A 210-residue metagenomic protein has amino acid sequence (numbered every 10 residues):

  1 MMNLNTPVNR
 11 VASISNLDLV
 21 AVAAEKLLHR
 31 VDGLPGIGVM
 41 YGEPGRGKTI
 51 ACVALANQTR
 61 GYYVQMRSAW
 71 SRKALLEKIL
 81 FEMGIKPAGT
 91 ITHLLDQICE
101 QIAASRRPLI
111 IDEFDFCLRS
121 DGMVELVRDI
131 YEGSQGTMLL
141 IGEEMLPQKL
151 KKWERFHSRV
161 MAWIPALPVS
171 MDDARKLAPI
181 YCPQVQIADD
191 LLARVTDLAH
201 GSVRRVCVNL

Functional and structural regions predicted by a protein language model:
M1-P35: A short, basic N-terminal segment
V31-C52: Walker A/P-loop nucleotide-binding motif
L55, L146-M161: Short regulatory helix/loop adjacent to the ATP-binding pocket of P-loop NTPases
R60-G61, R72-G89: Conserved NTP-binding/hydrolysis module of P-loop NTPases
M66-S68, E143, K149, M161-D173: Conserved AAA+ ATPase "SRH/arginine-finger" region at the nucleotide-binding site
Q101-M123, G142: Conserved P-loop NTPase "ATPase switch" module shared by AAA+ and STAND
A166-D190: Conserved small helical "lid"/interfacial subdomain of P-loop NTPases
L198-L210: The conserved phosphate-sensing helix
